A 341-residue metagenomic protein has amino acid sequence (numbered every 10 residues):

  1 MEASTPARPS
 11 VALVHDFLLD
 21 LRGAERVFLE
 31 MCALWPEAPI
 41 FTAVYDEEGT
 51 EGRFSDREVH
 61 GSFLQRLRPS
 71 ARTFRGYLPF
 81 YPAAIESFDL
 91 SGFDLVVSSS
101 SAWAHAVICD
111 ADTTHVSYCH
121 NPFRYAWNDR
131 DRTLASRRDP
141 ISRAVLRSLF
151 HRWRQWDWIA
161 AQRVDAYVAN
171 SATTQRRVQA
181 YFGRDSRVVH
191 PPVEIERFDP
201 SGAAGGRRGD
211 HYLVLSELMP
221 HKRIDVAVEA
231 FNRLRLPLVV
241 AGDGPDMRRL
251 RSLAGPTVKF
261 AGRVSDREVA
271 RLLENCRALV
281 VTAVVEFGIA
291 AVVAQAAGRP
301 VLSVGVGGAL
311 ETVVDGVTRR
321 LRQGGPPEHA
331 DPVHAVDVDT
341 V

Functional and structural regions predicted by a protein language model:
L34-H105: Active-site donor-binding segments of glycosyltransferases and PAPS-dependent sulfotransferases
L134-Y167, Q175: Membrane-proximal helix-turn-helix segments that form the acceptor-binding/catalytic region of lipid-linked
R176, A180, R187, V193-G209: Acidic anion/phosphate-binding donor-loop and adjacent secondary structure in glycosyltransferase catalytic cores
P200-V239: Conserved donor-binding/catalytic core segment of Leloir-type glycosyltransferases
Y212, E274-E286, R299-P300: Acidic donor-binding loop of glycosyltransferase active sites
R248-A270: Nucleotide-activated donor-binding/catalytic signature segment of Leloir-type glycosyltransferases, i.e., the conserved
G288-V292, A309: Short glycine/serine-rich donor-binding loops of glycosyltransferases
P300-S303, V313, R320: Short hydrophobic beta-strand element within catalytic cores of glycosyltransferases and related nucleotide-activated
